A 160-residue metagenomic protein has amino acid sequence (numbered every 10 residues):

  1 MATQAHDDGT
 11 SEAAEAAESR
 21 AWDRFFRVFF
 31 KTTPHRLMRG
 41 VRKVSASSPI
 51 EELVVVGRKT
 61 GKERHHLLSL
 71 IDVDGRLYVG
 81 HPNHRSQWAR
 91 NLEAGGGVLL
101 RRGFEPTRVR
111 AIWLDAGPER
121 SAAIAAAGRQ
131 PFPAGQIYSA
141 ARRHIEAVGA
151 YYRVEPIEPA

Functional and structural regions predicted by a protein language model:
T3-I50, Q130-V148: Alpha-helical membrane-targeting segments
D7-A16, N83-E158: Short, structured beta-strand-loop surface elements
D7-D8, D23, D72-D74, D115: Acidic-enriched, low-complexity/disordered segments with a strong bias for Aspartate over Glutamate
R20, V55-T60, W88-A94: Short, functional N-terminal and low-complexity linear motifs
K31, K43, K59-K62, R108: Context-gated lysine
V41-V44, L77-R90: Covalent nucleotidyltransferase core used to form phosphodiester bonds in nucleic acids
S48-P82: Short beta-strand segments
